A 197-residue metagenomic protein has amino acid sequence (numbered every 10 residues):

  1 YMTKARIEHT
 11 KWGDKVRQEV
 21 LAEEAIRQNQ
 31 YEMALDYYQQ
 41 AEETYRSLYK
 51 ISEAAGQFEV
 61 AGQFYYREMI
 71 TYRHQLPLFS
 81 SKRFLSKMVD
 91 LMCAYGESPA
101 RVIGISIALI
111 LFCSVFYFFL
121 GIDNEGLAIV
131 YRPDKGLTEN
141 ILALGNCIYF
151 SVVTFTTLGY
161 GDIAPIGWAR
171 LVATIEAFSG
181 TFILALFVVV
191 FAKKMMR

Functional and structural regions predicted by a protein language model:
Y1-R83: N-terminal leader/targeting and pre-domain segments
I51, S106, F178-T181: Residue-level hotspots within the lipid-embedded alpha helices of multi-pass solute transporters
A61, F116, F191: Hydrophobic, well-ordered secondary-structure elements that form the walls of internal hydrophobic environments
Q63-Y66, D90, F150, A173: Short amphipathic alpha-helical coupling elements at transmembrane boundaries
P77-L120: Transmembrane alpha-helical segments and their cytosolic interface motifs in multi-pass membrane proteins
M92, F119-L127, I163, K194-R197: Membrane-interface elements of multi-pass transporters and channels
I107-C147: Outer-pore turret/helix-boundary of cation channels
D134-R197: Pore domain of cation channels
